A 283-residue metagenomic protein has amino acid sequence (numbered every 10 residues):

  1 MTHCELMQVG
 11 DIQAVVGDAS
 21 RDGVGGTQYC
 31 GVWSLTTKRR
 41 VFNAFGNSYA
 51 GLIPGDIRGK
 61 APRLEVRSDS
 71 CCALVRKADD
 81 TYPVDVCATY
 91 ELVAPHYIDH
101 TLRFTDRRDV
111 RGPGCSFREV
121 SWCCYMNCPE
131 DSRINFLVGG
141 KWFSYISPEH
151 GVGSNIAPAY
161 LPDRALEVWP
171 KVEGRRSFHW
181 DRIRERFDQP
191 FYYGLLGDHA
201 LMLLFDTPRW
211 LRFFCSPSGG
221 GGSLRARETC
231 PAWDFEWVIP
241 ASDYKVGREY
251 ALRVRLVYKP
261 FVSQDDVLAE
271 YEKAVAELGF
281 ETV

Functional and structural regions predicted by a protein language model:
M1-D69: Acidic-aromatic substrate-binding/catalytic surfaces of carbohydrate-active enzymes
H3-M7, E167-V283: Beta-strand-rich recognition/accessory modules
I12-A14, S20-G26, H96-I98, R107-G112 (+1 more regions): Primarily extracytoplasmic ectodomains and periplasmic/lumenal surface modules that are beta-strand-rich
D22-G25, L35-F45, D79-V86, V110-P113 (+4 more regions): Short, surface-exposed beta-strand/loop "edge" segments at domain boundaries and coil↔beta transitions
N47-I98, F104-D109, P113-S116: Extended, loop-rich substrate-binding clefts of extracytoplasmic carbohydrate-active enzymes
G59-A61, D85-T89, P95-T101, F117-C123 (+4 more regions): Extracellular structured ligand-interaction cores
Y97-S154, Q264: Acidic (Asp/Glu-rich), glycine- and aromatic
L137-R186: Low-complexity, serine/threonine/proline-enriched polar segments
